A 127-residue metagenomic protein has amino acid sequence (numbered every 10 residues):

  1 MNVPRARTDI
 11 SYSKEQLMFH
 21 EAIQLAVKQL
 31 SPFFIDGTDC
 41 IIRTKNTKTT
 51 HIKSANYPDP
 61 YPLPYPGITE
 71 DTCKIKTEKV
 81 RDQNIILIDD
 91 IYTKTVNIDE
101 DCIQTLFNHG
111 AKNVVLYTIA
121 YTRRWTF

Functional and structural regions predicted by a protein language model:
M1-A6: Short glycine-rich phosphate-binding loop at a beta-alpha junction
R7-Y12, K45-T50, R124-W125: Short catalytic/ligand-binding loop motif for oxyanion handling, primarily in non-cytosolic enzymes, centered on
K14-A26, D99-D101: Well-ordered, non-membrane alpha-helical segments in soluble/globular domains
Q24-D36, F107-V115: Structural alpha-beta junctions
L30-S54: Histidine/lysine/aspartate-rich catalytic loop segments that bind and position anionic ligands
I52-F127: PRPP/pyrophosphate-binding module of the type I phosphoribosyltransferase fold
